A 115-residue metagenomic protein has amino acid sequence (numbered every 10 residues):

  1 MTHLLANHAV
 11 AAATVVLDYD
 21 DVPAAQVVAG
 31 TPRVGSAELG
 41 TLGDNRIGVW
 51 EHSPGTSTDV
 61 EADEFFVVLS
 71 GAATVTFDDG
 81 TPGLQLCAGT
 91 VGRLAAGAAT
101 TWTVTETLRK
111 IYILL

Functional and structural regions predicted by a protein language model:
M1-R46: A short, N-terminal "cap"/entry segment at the start of jelly-roll beta-barrel domains of the cupin/DSBH fold
T41-E61, A95-A96: Conserved short histidine dyad/triad with adjacent acidic residue
V60-V75: Short, conserved beta-strand element in jelly-roll/cupin
F65, T81-G83, L108-R109: Short, surface-exposed beta-strand-loop junctions and turns on beta-sheet-rich folds
T76-D78, T103: A generic structural motif
G80-A96: Short acidic-glycine-tyrosine-enriched beta hairpin
C87, A96-L115: Ligand-binding loop in jelly-roll beta-barrel domains
